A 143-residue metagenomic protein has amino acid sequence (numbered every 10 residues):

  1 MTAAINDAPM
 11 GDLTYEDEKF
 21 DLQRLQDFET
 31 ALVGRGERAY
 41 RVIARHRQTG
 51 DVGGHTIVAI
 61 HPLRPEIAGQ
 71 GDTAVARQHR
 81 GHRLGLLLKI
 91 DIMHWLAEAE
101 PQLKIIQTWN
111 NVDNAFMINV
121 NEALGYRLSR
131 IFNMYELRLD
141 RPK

Functional and structural regions predicted by a protein language model:
I5-I67, G71-R77: A conserved beta-strand-loop-helix scaffold within acyl/acetyltransferase catalytic domains
L63, R80, I92-P101: Hydrophobic alpha-helix feature that most strongly marks membrane-spanning transmembrane helices and their immediate
I67, L96-W109: Conserved GNAT acetyl-CoA-binding A-motif
Q70, K89-I92, T108, N121: Polar/charged side chains located within well-ordered beta-strands of beta-rich proteins
V75, G81-H94, A123: Conserved acetyl-CoA-binding loop-helix of GNAT-fold acetyltransferases
A76-R80, I106-I118, R127, E136: Conserved beta-strand-loop-alpha-helix junction that forms the acyl-donor binding cleft
L124-K143: C-terminal "cap" of GNAT-fold acetyltransferases
